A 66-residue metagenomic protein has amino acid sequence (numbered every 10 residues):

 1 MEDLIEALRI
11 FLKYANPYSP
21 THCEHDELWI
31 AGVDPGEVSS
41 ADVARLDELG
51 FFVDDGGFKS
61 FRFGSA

Functional and structural regions predicted by a protein language model:
M1-H22: N-terminal acidic leader/helix
F11, L28-I30, F58-S60: Generic structural hydrophobic/aromatic packing signal, biased to beta-strands
A15-E37: Eukaryotic low-complexity, mixed-charge intrinsically disordered interaction/regulatory segments enriched in acidic
P35-A66: Short, compact, well-ordered microdomains
